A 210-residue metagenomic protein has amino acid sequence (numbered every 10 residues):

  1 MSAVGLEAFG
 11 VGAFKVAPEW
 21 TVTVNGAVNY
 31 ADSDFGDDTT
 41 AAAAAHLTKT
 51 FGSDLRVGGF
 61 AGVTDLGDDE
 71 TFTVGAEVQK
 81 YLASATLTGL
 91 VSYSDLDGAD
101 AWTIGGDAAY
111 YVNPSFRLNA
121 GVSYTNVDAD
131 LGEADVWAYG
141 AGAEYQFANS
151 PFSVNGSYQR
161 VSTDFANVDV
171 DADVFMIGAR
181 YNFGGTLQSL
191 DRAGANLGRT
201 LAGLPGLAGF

Functional and structural regions predicted by a protein language model:
M1, G26-D32, A61-G67, F72 (+6 more regions): Transmembrane beta-strands of outer-membrane beta-barrel pores
M1-D34, A208-F210: Short glycine/proline- and aromatic-enriched beta-strand/turn motifs that initiate or cap beta-hairpins
S2-A8, D37-A43, E70-V74, D100-I104 (+3 more regions): Residues that define the transmembrane beta-barrel architecture of outer-membrane proteins
A8-A13, A45-K49, A76-K80, G106-Y110 (+2 more regions): Residues on the lipid-exposed face of transmembrane beta-strands in outer-membrane beta-barrel proteins
F14, P18-V24, G52-G59, S84-G89 (+3 more regions): Repeated loop/turn-to-beta-strand initiation elements of outer-membrane beta-barrel proteins
V22-E70, D169: Surface-exposed loop and membrane-interface regions of Gram-negative outer-membrane beta-barrel proteins
S84-G140: Extended, charged alpha-helical interaction scaffolds
A129, Q146, P151-S153, V174-F210: Flexible, glycine-rich linker and terminal segments associated with outer-membrane beta-barrel/transport systems
